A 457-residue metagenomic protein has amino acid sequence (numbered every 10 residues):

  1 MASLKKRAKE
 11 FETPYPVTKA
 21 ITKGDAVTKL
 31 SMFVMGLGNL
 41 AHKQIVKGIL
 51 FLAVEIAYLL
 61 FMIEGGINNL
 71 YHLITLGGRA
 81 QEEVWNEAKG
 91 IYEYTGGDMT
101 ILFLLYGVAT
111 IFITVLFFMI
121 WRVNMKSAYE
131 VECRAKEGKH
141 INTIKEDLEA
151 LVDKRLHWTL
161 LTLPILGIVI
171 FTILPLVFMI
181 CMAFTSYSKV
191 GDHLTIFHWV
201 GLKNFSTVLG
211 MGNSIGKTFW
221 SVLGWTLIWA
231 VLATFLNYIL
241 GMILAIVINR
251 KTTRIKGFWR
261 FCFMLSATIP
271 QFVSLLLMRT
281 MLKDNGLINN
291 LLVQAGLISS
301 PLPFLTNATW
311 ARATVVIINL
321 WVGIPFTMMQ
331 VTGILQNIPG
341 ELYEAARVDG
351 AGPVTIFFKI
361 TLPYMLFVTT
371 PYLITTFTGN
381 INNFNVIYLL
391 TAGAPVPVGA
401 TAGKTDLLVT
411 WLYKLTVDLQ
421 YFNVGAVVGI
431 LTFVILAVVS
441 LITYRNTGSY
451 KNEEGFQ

Functional and structural regions predicted by a protein language model:
A2-Y15, I21, D25-A26, F33-A41 (+6 more regions): N-terminal signal-anchor/first transmembrane alpha helix
K6-K9, N86, V293: Polar/charged alpha-helical tracts
D25, E82-N86, D98, N142 (+7 more regions): Acidic-enriched, low-complexity/disordered segments with a strong bias for Aspartate over Glutamate
M35, A80, G138, G296-S299 (+1 more regions): Glycine-centered secondary-structure boundary/capping sites
K43, V54, G65-Q81, F112: Transmembrane-helix bundle segments that line or gate the permeation/cavity pathway in multi-pass membrane proteins
G65-L73, M125, L156-Q457: A structural signal for multi-pass alpha-helical bundles of membrane permease subunits that mediate small-molecule
H72, L76, G90-E93, H140 (+2 more regions): Helix-loop-helix
Q81-F112, G210-G224, P303-A308, D418: Membrane-interface segments at the starts/ends of alpha-helical transmembrane spans
